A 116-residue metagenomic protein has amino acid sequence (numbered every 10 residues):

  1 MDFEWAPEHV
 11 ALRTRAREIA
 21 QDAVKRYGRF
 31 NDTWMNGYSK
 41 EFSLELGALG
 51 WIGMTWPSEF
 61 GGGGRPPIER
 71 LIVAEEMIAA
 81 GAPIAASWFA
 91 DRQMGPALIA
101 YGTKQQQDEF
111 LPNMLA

Functional and structural regions predicted by a protein language model:
M1-L12: Intrinsic disorder at enzyme termini
L12, E18-Q21: Mature N-terminal segment immediately following signal peptide/propeptide cleavage in secreted/periplasmic
A16-R17, L46: Short amphipathic alpha-helical coiled-coil/interface segments
K25-A116: Glycine-rich flavin
